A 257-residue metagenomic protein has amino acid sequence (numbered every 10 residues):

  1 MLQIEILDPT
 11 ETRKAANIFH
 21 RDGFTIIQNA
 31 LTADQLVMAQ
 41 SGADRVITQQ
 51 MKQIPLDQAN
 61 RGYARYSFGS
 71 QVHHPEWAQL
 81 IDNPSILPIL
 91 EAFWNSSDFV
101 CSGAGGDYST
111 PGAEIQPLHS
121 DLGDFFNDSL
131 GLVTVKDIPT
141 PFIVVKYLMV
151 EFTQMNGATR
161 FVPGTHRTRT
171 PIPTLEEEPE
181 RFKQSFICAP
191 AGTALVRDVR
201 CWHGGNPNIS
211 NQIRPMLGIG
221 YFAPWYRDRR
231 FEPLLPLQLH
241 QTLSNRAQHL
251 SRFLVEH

Functional and structural regions predicted by a protein language model:
M1-R21, Q28-L130: Non-heme Fe(II)-dependent double-stranded beta-helix
T32-A33, G106-S109, G123, F152-Q154 (+3 more regions): Short, solvent-exposed loop/turn segments at secondary-structure junctions
Q53-P55, I89, A194-V196, C201-H257: Non-heme Fe(II)/2-oxoglutarate
N60, D137-P139, N211-I213: A generic structural micro-feature
H73-Q79, F182-S185, G204-N206: Active-site rim elements
G103-G106, V145-Y147, L217-Y221: A structural signal for short, well-ordered beta-strand segments
A113-C188, D228-E232: Catalytic core of non-heme Fe(II) oxygenases with the double-stranded beta-helix
